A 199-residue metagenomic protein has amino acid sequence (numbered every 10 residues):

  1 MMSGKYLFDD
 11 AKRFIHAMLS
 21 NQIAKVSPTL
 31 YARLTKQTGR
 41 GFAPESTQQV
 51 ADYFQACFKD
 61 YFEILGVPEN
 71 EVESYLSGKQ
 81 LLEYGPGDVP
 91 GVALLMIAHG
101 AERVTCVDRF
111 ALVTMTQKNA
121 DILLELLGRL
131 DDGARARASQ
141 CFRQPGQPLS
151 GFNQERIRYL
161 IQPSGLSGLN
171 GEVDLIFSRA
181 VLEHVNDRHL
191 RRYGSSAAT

Functional and structural regions predicted by a protein language model:
M2-P44: N-terminal auxiliary segments of SAM/dcSAM-dependent transferases
A32-G78: Class I SAM-dependent methyltransferase Rossmann-like catalytic core, especially the SAM/SAH-binding loop
L76-V89, M96, T105-D108: Conserved class I S-adenosyl-L-methionine
I122-G165: S-adenosyl-L-methionine
G165-G171: Short amphipathic alpha-helix with an adjacent loop that forms part of the alpha/beta core around
F177: A conserved beta-strand element that flanks and buttresses the S-adenosyl-L-methionine
V181: Hydrophobic adenine-recognition pocket in adenosine-nucleotide-binding enzymes
L190-T199: A short glycine-rich, Lys/Arg-flanked "PGG" loop and its adjoining helix->strand segment in the class I
